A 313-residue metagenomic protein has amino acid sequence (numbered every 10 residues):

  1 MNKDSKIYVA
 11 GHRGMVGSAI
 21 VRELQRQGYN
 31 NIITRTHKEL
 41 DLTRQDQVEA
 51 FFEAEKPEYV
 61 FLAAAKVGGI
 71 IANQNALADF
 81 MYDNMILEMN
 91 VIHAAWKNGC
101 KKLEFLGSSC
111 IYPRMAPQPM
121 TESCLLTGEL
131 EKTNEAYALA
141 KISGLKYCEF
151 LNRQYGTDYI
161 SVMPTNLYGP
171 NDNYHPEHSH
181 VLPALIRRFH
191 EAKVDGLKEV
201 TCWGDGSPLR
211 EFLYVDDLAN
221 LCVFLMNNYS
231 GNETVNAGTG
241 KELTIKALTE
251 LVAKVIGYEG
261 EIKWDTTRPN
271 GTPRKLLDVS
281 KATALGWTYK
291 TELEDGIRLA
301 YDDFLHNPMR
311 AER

Functional and structural regions predicted by a protein language model:
A10-M15, A19-Q27, E191-R313: C-terminal substrate-binding subdomain of Rossmann-fold SDR/epimerase-dehydratase oxidoreductases
Q25-A50: Adenosine-cofactor binding site in Rossmann-like domains, unifying the SAM/SAH pocket of S-adenosylmethionine-dependent
Q45-M85, K97: NAD(P)H-binding glycine-rich loop region in Rossmannoid oxidoreductase-like domains and their noncatalytic homologs
I70, F105-M120, A136-I142, Q154 (+1 more regions): Conserved catalytic-site region of short-chain dehydrogenase/reductase
M81, M85, T133-L145, H175-P183 (+2 more regions): Short-chain dehydrogenase/reductase
M89-N134: Conserved Rossmann-fold NAD(P)-dependent oxidoreductase catalytic core, especially the SDR/UDP-sugar
I111-P113, A136, I160-A184, P208-L209: Flexible, glycine-rich beta-alpha linker
K132-T165, A184-V194: Active-site Tyr-X1-5-Lys
